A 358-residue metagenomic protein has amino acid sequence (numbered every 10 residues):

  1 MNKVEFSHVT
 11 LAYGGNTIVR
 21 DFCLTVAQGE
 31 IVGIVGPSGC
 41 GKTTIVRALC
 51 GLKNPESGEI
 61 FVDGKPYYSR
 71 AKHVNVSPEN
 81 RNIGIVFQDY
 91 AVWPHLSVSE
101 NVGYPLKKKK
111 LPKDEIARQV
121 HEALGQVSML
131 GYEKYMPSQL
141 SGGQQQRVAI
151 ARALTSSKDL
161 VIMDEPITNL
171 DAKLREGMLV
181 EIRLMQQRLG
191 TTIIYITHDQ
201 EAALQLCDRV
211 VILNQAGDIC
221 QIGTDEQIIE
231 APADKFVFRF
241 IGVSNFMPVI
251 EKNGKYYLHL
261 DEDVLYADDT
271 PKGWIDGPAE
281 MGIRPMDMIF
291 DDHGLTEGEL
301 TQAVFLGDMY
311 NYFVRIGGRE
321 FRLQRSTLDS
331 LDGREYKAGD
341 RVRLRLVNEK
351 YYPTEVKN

Functional and structural regions predicted by a protein language model:
V35-P37: The feature captures the beta-strand-to-loop junction immediately N-terminal to the Walker
T43-V46, V148: ABC ATPase nucleotide-binding domain helices that frame the ATP-binding cleft
C50: Helix-to-loop junction immediately C-terminal to a conserved catalytic motif
G58-R70: Conserved ABC transporter NBD signature motif
N82-G84, Q88, H95-F236: ABC ATPase nucleotide-binding domains
S244, K255-N358: Non-catalytic connector elements of ABC transporters
